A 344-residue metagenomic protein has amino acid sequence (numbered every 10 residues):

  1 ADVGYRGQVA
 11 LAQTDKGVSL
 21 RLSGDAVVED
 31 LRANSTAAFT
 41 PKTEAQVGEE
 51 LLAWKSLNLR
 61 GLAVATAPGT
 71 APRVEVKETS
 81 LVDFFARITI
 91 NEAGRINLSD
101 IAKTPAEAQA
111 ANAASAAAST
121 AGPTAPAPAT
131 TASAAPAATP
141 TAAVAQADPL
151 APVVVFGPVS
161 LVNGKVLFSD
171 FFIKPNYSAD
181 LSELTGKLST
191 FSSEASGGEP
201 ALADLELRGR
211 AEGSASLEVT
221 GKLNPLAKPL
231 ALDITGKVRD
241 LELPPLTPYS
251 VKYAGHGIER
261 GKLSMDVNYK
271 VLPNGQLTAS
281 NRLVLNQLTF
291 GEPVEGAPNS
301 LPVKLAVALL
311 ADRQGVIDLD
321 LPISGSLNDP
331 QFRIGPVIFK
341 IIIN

Functional and structural regions predicted by a protein language model:
A1-N58, R73-T141, G157-Q331, G335-N344: Small-residue helix/turn framework positions
A65: Extracellular glycan-interaction patches encoded by glycine-rich segments
P68: Inter-heme linker and motif-flanking segments adjacent to c-type heme-binding CXXCH motifs in c-type cytochromes
Q146-P158: N-terminal helix-cap/turn-to-beta initiation motif at the start of protein domains
